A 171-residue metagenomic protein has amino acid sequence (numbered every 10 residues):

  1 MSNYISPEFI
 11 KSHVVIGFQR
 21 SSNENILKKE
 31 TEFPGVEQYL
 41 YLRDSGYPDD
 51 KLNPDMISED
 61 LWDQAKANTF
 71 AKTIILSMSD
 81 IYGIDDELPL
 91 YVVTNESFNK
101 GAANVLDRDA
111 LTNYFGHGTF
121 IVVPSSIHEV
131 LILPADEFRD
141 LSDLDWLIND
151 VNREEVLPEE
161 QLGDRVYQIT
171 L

Functional and structural regions predicted by a protein language model:
M1-P89: Extended, low-hydrophobicity segments enriched in charged/polar residues
D86-F98: Short low-complexity stretches enriched in small and charged residues
N95-L171: C-terminal structured domains
